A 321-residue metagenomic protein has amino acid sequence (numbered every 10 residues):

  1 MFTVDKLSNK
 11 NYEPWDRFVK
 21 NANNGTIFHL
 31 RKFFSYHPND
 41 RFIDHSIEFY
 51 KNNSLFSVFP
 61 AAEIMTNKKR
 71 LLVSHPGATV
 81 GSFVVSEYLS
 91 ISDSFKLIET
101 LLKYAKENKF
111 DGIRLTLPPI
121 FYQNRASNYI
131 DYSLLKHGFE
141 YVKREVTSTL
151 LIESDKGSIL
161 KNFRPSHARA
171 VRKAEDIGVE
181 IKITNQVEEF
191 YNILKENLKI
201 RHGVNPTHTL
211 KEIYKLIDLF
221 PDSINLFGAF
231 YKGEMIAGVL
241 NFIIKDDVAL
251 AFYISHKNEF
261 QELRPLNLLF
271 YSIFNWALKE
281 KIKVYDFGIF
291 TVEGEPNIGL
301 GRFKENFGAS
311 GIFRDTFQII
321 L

Functional and structural regions predicted by a protein language model:
F2-K68, P119-V142, T149-F260: A conserved beta-strand-loop-helix scaffold within acyl/acetyltransferase catalytic domains
N39, L72, P296: Short glycine-biased active-site loop of nucleotidyltransferases that positions the nucleotide triphosphate and helps
F42-D44, E107-F110, I224, E280-I282: Short, high-confidence coil segments that cap the C-terminus of an alpha-helix and link into the following beta-strand
E48, L55, L89-L102, Y214-L321: Aromatic (often tryptophan-rich) hydrophobic motifs at membrane interfaces
A62-S82: Conserved acyl-donor/pantetheine-binding loop and adjacent beta-alpha core of acyl/acetyltransferases and related
H75-V85, V142-T149: Acyl/amide activation-and-transfer machinery of modular secondary-metabolite enzymes
G77-N124: A gly/proline- and charged-residue-enriched helix-loop-helix capping module
N128-R144, L300-F313: Conserved acetyl-CoA-binding loop of GNAT-fold acetyltransferases
